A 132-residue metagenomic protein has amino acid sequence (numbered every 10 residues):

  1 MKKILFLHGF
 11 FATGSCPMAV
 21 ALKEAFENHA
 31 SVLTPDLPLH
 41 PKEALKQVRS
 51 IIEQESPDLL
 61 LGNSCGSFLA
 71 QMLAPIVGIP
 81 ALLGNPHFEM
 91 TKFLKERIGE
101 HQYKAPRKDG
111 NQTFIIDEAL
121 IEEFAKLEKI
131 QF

Functional and structural regions predicted by a protein language model:
K2-Q54: Active-site catalytic motif of lipid deacylating hydrolases and related acyltransferases
A12, S67, F88-E89: Active-site micro-motifs of SAM-dependent methyltransferase domains
M18-A19, M72-P75, L94-E96: Short amphipathic alpha-helical segments
A21-E24, V77-G78, I98-E100: Glycine-rich, phosphate-binding/catalytic loops in enzymes
D58-L61, P80-L82: Residue in the alpha/beta-hydrolase core beta-strand immediately N-terminal to the catalytic nucleophile
L60-A70: Gly/Ala-rich beta-loop-alpha elbow adjacent to hydrolase catalytic centers
F68, M72-L82: Conserved hydrolase catalytic core segment
P80-F132: The alpha/beta-hydrolase serine catalytic core
